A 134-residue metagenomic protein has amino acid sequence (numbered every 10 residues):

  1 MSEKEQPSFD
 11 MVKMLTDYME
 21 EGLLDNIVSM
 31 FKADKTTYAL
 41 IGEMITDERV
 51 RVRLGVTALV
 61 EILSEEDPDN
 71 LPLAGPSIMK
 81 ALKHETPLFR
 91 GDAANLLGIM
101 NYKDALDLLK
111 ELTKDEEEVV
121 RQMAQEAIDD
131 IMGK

Functional and structural regions predicted by a protein language model:
S2-D10, K32-T46, E65-A81, Y102-K114 (+1 more regions): Amphipathic alpha-helical scaffolding segments comprising HEAT/armadillo-like alpha-solenoid repeats
V12-A33, T46, R51-P68, L88-Y102 (+1 more regions): Structural detector for internal amphipathic alpha-helices that build alpha-solenoid repeat scaffolds
L112-Q125: Short glycine/proline-enriched turn or capping motifs at secondary-structure junctions
